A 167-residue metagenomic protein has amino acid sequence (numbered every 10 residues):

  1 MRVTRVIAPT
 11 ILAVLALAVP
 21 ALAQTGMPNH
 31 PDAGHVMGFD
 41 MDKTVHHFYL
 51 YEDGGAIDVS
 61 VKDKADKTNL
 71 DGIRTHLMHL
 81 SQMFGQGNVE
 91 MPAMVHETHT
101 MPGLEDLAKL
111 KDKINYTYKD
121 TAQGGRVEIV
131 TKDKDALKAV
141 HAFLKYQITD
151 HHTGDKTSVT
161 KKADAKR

Functional and structural regions predicted by a protein language model:
M1-I11: Bacterial N-terminal signal peptides that target proteins for export
P9-P20: Bacterial N-terminal signal peptides
V19-R167: Intrinsically disordered, low-complexity terminal tails/loops enriched in metal-binding residues
